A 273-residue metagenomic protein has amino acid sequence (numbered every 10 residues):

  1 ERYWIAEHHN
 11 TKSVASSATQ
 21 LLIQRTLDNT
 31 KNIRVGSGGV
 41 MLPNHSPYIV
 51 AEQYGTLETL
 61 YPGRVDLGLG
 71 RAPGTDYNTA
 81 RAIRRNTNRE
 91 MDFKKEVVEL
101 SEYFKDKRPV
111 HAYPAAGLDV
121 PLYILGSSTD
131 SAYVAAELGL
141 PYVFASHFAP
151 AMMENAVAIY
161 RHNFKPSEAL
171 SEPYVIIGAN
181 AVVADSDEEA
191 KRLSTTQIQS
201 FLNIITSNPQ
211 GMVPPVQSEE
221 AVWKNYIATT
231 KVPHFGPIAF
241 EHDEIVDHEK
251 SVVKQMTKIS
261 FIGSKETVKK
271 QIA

Functional and structural regions predicted by a protein language model:
E1, S127-Y133, K265-I272: Short, acidic/polar
E1-I33: N-terminal beta1-alpha1-beta2 module of alpha/beta enzyme domains
Y3-I5, V35-G38, V65-L69, P121-L125 (+2 more regions): Hydrophobic faces of well-ordered beta-strands that scaffold small-molecule active sites in alpha/beta enzyme cores
E7, T26, L57, L100 (+2 more regions): Conserved, mostly hydrophobic/aromatic
I23-R34, Y54, E58-V65, A136-E137 (+1 more regions): Acidic (Asp/Glu)-rich catalytic clusters
P43-K105, Y142, P150: Flexible, glycine-rich active-site loops centered on histidine and acidic residues that chelate a metal or position
T87-H111, M152-I272: An alpha-helical appendage that flanks or caps ligand/catalytic pockets
D130-A132, A136-R161, L170-E172: A conserved active-site cap/scaffold subdomain adjacent to cofactor or substrate pockets
